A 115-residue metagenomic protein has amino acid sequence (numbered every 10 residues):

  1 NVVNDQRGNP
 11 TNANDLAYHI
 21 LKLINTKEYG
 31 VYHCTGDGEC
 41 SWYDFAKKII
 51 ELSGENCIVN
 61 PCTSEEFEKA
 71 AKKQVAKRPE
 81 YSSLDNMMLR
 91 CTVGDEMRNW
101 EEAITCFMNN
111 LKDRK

Functional and structural regions predicted by a protein language model:
V2-N25, G30: Substrate-positioning beta->alpha
V2-R7, Y32-E39, T92: Glycine-rich Rossmann NAD(P)(H)-binding loop
V3-D5, N60-S64, W100: Conserved beta-strand termini and adjacent loop/short-helix elements that scaffold enzyme active sites in alpha/beta
H19, T26-K73, K115: Mid/C-terminal beta-alpha module of Rossmann-like enzyme folds, strongest in SDR-family dehydrogenases/epimerases
L23, L52-S53, E96, N110: Generic hydrophobic alpha-helical segments
S41-Y43, K47, E66-K115: Conserved C-terminal active-site "lid" loop/helix of NAD(P)H-dependent oxidoreductases that clamps the redox cofactor
